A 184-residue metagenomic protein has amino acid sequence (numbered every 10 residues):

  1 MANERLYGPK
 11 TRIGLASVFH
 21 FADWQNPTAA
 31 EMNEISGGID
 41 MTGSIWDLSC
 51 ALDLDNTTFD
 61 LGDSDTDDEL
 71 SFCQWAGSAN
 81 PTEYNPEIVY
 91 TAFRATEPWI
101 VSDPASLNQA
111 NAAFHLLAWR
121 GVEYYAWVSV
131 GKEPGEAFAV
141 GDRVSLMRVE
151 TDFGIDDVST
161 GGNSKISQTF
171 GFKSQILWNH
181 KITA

Functional and structural regions predicted by a protein language model:
A2-A95, R148-N163: Solvent-exposed edge beta-strands and adjacent loop segments that serve as assembly or binding interfaces
L6-G8, R12, I100-P104, F170-F172: Short, surface-exposed, charge-dense and proline/glycine-enriched linear segments
V18-G37, D103-A118, I166-H180: Short N-terminal helix-initiation segments at or just after the protein's N-terminus
E69-L146, Q175-A184: Extracellular/virion structural assembly segments
R143-A184: Mixed-charge, glycine-accented linear interaction segment located at domain edges/termini
